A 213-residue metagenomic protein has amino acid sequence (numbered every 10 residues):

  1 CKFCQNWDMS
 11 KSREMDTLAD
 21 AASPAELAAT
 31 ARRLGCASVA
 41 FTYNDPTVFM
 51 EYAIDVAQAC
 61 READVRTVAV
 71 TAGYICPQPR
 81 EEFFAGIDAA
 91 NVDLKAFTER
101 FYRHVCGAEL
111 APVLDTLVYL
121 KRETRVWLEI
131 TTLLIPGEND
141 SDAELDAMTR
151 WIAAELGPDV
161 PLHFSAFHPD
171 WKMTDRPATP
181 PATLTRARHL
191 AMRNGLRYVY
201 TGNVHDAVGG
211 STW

Functional and structural regions predicted by a protein language model:
C1-L18: Canonical Radical SAM [4Fe-4S] cluster-binding loop centered on the CxxxCxxC motif and its immediate flanking residues
Q5-D8, D45, N203: Generic short alpha-helical hydrophobic face used as a protein-protein interaction/packing hotspot
R13, L18, T98-F101, D175 (+2 more regions): Glycine-rich, flexible loop/turn motifs
A21-T179: Conserved AdoMet/S-adenosylmethionine-binding subsite of the radical SAM
P169, A182-G209: C-terminal accessory region of radical SAM enzymes
W213: The −1 position to Zn-ligating cysteines in a subset of zinc-ribbon hairpins
